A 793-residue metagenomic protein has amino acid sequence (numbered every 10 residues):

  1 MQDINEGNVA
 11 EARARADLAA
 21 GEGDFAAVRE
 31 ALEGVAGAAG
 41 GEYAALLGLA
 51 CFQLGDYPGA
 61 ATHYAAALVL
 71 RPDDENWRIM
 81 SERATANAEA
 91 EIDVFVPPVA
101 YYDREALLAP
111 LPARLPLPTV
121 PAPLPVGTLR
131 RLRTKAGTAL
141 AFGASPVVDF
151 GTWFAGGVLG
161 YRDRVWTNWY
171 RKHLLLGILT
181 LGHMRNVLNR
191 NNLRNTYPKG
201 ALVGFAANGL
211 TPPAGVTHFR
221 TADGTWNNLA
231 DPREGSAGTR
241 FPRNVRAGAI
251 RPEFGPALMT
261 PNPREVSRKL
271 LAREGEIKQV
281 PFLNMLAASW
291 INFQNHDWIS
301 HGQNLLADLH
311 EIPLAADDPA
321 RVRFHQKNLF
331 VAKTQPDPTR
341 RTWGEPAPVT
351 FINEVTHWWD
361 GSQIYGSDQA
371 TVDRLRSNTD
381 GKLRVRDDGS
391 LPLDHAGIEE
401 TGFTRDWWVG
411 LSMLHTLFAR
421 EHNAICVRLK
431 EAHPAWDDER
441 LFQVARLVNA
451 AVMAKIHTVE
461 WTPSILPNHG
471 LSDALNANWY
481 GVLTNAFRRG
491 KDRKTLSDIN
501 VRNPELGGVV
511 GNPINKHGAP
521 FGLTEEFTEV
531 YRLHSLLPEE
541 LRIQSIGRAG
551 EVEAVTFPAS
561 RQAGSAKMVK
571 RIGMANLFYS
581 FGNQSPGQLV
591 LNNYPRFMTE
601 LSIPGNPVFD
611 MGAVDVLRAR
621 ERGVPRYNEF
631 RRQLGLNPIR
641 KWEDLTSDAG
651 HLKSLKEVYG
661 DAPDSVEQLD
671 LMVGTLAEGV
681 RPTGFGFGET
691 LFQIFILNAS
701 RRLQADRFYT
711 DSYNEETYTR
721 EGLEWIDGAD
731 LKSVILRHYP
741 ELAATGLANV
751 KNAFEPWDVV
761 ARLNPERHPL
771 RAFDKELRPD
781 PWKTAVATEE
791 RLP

Functional and structural regions predicted by a protein language model:
Y57, A86-A424, R428, V444-A613 (+4 more regions): N-terminal accessory/cap region of cofactor-dependent oxidoreductases and related radical enzymes
